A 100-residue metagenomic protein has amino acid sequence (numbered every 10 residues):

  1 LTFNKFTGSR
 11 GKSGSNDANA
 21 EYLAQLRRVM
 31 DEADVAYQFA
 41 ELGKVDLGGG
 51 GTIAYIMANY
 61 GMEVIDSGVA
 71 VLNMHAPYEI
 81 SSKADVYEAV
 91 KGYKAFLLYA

Functional and structural regions predicted by a protein language model:
L1-Y78: Active-site-adjacent substrate-binding region of metalloamidase/peptidase-like peptide-processing proteins
V69-A100: His/Asp/Glu-rich mid-to-C-terminal helical/loop segments that flank catalytic regions of hydrolases
